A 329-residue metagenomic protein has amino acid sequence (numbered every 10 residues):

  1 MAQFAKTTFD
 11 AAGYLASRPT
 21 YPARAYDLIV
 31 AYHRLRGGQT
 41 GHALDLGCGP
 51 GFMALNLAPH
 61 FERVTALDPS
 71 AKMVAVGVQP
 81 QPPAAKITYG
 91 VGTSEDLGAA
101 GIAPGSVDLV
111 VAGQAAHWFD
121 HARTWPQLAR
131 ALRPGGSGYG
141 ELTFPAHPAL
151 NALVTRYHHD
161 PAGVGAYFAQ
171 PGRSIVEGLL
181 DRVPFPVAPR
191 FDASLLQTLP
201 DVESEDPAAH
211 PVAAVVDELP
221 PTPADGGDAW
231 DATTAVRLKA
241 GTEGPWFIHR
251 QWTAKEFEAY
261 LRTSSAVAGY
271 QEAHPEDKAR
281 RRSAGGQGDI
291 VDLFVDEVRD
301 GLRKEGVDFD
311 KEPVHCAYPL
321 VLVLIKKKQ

Functional and structural regions predicted by a protein language model:
T7-P19: Class I SAM-dependent methyltransferase Rossmann-like catalytic core, especially the SAM/SAH-binding loop
P19-G41: Conserved alpha-helix/loop element of class I SAM-dependent methyltransferases that forms part of the SAM/SAH-binding
G41-G98: Class I SAM-dependent methyltransferase SAM/SAH-binding core
G98-L109: A short acidic, Gly/Pro-enriched loop at the edge of an enzyme's catalytic core that lines a small-molecule cofactor
D108-A122: A short SAM/SAH-binding and catalytic strip from SAM-dependent methyltransferases
R123-G135: A short glycine-rich, Lys/Arg-flanked "PGG" loop and its adjoining helix->strand segment in the class I
S137-R250: Conserved catalytic/acceptor-binding region of the Class I
R237-Q329: C-terminal lobe and adjacent flexible extensions of AdoMet/dcAdoMet transferase-like proteins
